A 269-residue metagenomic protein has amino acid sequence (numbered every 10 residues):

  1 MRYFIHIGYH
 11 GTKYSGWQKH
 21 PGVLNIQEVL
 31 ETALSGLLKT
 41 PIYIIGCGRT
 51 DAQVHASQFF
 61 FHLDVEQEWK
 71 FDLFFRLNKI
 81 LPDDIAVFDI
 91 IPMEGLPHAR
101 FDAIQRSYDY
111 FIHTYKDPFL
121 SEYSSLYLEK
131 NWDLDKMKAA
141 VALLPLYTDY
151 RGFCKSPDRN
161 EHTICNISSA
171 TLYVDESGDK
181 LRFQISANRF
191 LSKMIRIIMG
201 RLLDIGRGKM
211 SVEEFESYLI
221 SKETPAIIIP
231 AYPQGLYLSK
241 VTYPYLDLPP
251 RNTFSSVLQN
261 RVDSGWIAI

Functional and structural regions predicted by a protein language model:
M1-I269: Structured-RNA-binding interfaces characteristic of tRNA pseudouridine synthases
